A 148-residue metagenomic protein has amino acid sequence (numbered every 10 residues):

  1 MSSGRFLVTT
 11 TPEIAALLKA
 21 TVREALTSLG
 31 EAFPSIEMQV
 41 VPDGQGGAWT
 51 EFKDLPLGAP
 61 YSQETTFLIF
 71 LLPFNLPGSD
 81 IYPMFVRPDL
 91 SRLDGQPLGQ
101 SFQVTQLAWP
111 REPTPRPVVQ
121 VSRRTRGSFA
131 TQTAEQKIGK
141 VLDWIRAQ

Functional and structural regions predicted by a protein language model:
M1-Q63, L76-Q148: UBC/E2-like fold recognition across ubiquitin and ubiquitin-like conjugation systems, capturing catalytically active
L68-G78: Proline-anchored loop/turn motifs at beta-strand termini and strand-loop-strand connectors
